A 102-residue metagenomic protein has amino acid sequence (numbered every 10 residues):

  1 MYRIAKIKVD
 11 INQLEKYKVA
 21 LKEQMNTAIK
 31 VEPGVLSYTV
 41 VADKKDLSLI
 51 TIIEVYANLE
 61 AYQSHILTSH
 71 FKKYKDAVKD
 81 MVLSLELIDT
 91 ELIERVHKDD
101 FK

Functional and structural regions predicted by a protein language model:
M1-K8, S37-I66: Short, well-ordered beta-strand segments in beta-rich or mixed alpha/beta enzyme and ligand-binding folds
M1-V31, V35-L36, V40: N-terminal first-folded block
E15-Y17, S48-I50, Y62, H97-D100: Short acidic, gly/pro-rich beta-turn/loop elements at beta-sheet edges and active-site/ligand-binding grooves
E23-V31, V35-S37, V55-D89: An amphipathic, aromatic/His-enriched active-site/gating alpha helix that lines ligand/cofactor pockets
V40-S48, K75-K102: Glycine-rich beta-strand-turn "strand-cap" elements at beta-sheet edges
